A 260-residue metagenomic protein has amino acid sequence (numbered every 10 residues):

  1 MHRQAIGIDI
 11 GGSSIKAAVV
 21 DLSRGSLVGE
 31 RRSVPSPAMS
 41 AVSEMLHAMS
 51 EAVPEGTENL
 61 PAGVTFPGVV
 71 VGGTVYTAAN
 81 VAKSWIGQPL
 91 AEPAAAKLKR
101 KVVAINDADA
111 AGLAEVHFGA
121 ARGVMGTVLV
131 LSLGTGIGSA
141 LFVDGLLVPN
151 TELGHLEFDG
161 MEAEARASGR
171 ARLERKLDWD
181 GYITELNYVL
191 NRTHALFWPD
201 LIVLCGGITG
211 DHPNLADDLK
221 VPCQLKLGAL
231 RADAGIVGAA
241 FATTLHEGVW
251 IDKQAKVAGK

Functional and structural regions predicted by a protein language model:
M1-P61, V70-T74, A94-K99, A114-V130 (+1 more regions): ATP-binding/phosphotransfer module of carbohydrate and carboxylate kinases, centering on a glycine-rich
P67: Conserved NAD(P)H cofactor-binding loop of Rossmann-fold oxidoreductase domains
V75-G87: A charged helix-plus-loop insertion that forms the helical arch/lid used to bind and gate nucleic-acid substrates
V102-D107: General beta-strand structural signal in soluble alpha/beta enzymes
